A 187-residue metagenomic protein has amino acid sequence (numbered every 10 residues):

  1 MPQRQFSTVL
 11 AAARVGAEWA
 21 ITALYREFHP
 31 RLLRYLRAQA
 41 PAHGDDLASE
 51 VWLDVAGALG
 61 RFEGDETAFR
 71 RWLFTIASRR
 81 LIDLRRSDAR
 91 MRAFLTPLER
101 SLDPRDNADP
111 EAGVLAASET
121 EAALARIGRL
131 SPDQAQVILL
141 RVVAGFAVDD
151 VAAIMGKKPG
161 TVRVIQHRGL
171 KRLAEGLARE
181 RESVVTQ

Functional and structural regions predicted by a protein language model:
P2-F6, M91-T120: Internal acidic/polar
R14-T22, L33-E50: Short, charged helix-capping/linker segments at alpha-helix termini
V15-E18, R105-L139, A144-I154: Amphipathic alpha-helical segment used for protein-protein interaction
L24-A42, A58, I127, R179: Amphipathic, Lys/Arg- and hydrophobic-enriched alpha-helical face
L36, R86, L170-Q187: Short, Lys/Arg-enriched C-terminal cap helix and immediately downstream tail that follows
A38, G60-G64, T75-T96, A116 (+1 more regions): Arg/Lys-rich amphipathic alpha helix in sigma70-family domain 2
D46-L53, T67-R79: Structural recognition of an alpha-helix C-terminal capping motif at a helix-to-coil junction
S78, I82, Q134, V143 (+1 more regions): DNA-recognition helix of helix-turn-helix
